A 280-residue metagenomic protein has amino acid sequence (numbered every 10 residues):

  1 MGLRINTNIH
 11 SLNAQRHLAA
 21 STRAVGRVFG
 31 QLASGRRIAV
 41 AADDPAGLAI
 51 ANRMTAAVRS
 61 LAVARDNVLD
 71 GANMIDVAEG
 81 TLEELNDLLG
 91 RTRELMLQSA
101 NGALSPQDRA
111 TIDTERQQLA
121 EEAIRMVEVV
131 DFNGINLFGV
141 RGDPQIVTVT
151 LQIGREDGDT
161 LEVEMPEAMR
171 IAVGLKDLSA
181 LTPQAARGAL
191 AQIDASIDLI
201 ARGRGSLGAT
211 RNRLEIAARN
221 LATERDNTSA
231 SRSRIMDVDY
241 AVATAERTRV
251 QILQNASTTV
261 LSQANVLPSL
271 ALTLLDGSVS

Functional and structural regions predicted by a protein language model:
G2-L12, H17-A19, R23, A39-V40 (+5 more regions): Amphipathic alpha-helical coiled-coil/heptad-repeat segments
A56-R59, V63: Juxtamembrane transmembrane-helix termini in multi-pass membrane transport proteins
N227: C-terminal catalytic core of tyrosine-transesterase DNA break-rejoin enzymes
